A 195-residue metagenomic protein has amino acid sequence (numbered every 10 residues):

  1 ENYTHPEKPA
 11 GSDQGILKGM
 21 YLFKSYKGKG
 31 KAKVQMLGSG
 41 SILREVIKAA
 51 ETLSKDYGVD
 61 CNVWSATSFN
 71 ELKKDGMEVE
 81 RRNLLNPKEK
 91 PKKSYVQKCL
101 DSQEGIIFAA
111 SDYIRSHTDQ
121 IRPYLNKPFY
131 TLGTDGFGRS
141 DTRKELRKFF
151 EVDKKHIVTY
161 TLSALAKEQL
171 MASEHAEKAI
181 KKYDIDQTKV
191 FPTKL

Functional and structural regions predicted by a protein language model:
E1-L195: Thiamine diphosphate
